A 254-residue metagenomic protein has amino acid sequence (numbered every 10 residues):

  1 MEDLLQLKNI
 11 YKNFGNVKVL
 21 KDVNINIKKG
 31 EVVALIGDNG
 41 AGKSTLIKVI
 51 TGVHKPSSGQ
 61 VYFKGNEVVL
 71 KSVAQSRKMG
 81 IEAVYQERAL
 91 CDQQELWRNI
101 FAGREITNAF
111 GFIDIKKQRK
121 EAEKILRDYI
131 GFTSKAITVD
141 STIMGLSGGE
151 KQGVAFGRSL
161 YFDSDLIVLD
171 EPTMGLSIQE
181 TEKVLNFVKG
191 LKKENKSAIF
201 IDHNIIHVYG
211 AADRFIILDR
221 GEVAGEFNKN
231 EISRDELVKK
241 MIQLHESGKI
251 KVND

Functional and structural regions predicted by a protein language model:
E2-D254: Glycine-rich phosphate-binding loops of nucleotide-dependent enzymes
